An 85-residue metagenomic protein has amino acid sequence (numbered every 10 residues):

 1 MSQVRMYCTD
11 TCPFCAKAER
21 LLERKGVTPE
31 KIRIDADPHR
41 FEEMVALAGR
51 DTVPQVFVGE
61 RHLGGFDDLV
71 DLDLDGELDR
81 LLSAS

Functional and structural regions predicted by a protein language model:
M1-V27: Local sequence-structure signature of Cys/Sec-based thiol-disulfide redox active-site neighborhoods
T28-R40: Thiol-based oxidoreductase modules, predominantly thioredoxin-like and allied folds used for disulfide exchange
F41, R50-V53, D75: A general structural signal for well-ordered alpha-helical segments in protein cores
A48-F57, D67: Structural micro-motif
V58-A84: Non-catalytic, surface beta->alpha helical segment in thiol-disulfide oxidoreductase systems
